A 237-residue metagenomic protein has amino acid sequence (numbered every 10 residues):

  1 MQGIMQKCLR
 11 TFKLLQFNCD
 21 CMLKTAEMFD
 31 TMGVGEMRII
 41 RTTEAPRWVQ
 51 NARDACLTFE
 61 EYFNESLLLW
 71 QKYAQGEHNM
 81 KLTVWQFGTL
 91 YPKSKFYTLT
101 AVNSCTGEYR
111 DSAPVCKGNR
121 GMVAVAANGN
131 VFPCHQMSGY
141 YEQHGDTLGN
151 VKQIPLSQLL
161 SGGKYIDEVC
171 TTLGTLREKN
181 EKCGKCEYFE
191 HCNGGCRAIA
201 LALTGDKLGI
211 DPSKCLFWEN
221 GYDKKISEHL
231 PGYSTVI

Functional and structural regions predicted by a protein language model:
Q2-V131, Q136-I154: Radical SAM enzyme [4Fe-4S]-AdoMet core and its adjacent flexible, acidic and glycine-rich loops/tails across
A113, S138-E187: Membrane-interface junctions of multi-pass transporters
V115-K117, N193, R197, K214-L216: Sequence contexts marking disulfide-bonded cysteines in secreted/extracellular proteins
M122, Y140, F189-C192, A198 (+2 more regions): Secreted/processed peptides and extracellular or luminal domains of membrane proteins
P133-Q136, E181-A198: Local cysteine-cluster metal-coordination motifs and their immediate loop/turn environment, predominantly Fe-S cluster
V151, A202-I210, C215: C-terminal accessory subdomain/extension
G195-L201, D206-L208, I226-L230: Short cysteine/histidine-rich zinc-coordinating motifs and their immediately flanking basic loops
I210-I237: Short Fe-S-cluster ligation motifs
